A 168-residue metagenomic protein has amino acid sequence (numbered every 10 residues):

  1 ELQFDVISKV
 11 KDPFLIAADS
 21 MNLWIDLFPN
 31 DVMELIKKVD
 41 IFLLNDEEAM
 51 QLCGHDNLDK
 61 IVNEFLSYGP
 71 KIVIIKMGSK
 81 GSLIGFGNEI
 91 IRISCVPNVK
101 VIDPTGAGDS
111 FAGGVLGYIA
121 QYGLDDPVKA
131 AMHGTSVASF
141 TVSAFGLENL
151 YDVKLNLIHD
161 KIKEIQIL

Functional and structural regions predicted by a protein language model:
E1-I41, D46-I91, G123-D125, L147 (+2 more regions): Ribokinase/PfkB-type carbohydrate-kinase core domain
E89-K100: Glycine/charged-rich beta-loop-alpha catalytic/anionic-binding loops adjacent to active sites
N98-K163: Conserved post-catalytic alpha-helical subdomain immediately downstream of the catalytic base and nucleotide-binding
